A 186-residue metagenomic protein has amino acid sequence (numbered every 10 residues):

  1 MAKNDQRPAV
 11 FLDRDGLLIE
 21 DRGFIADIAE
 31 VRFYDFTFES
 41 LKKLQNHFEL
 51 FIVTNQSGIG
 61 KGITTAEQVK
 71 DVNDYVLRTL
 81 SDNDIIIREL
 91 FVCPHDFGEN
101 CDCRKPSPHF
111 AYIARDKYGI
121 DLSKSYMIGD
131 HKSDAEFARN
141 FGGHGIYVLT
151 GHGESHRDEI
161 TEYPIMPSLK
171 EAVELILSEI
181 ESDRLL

Functional and structural regions predicted by a protein language model:
M1-R14, E174-L186: Non-catalytic pre-domain segments flanking phosphatase-related domains
A2-L50: Active-site neighborhood of HAD-like aspartate-dependent phosphohydrolases
L18-Y34, I59-Q68, D82-I85, H95-D102: Metal-dependent phosphoesterase signature
T37, L41-N73, E89-G98, A138: Substrate-recognition element of Asp-dependent hydrolases with the DxDx(T/V) motif
I63-S81, D102-R115: Short, electropositive alpha-helical surface patch
K105-K132: Conserved Lys-Pro-Asp/Glu-containing loop-to-beta segment of HAD-superfamily phosphomonoesterases, centered on
M127-P164: Acidic, Mg2+-coordinating phosphoryl-transfer loop and its flanking beta/alpha structural elements, shared across
P164-A172: Short acidic-hydrophobic, aromatic-tinged amphipathic segments that line or gate anion-handling sites
